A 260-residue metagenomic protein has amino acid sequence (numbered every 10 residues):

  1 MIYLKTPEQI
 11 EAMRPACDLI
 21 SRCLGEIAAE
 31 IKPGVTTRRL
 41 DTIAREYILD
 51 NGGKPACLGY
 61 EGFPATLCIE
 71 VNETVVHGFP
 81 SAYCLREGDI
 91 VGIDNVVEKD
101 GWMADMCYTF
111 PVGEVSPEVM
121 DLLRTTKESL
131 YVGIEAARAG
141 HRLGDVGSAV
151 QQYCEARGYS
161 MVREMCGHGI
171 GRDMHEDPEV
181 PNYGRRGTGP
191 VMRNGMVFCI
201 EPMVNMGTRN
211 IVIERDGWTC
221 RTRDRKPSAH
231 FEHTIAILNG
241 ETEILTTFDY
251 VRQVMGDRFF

Functional and structural regions predicted by a protein language model:
M1-F260: Active-site neighborhoods and metal-handling regions in enzymes and metal-associated proteins
